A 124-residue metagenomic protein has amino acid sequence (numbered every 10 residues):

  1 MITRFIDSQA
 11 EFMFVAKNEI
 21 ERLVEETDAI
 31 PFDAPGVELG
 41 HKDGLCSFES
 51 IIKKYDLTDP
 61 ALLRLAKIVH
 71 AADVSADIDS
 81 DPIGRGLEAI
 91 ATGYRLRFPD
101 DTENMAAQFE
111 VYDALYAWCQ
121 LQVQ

Functional and structural regions predicted by a protein language model:
I2-Q124: Extended, well-folded catalytic/binding cores that form a central cleft or groove in large enzyme and scaffold domains
